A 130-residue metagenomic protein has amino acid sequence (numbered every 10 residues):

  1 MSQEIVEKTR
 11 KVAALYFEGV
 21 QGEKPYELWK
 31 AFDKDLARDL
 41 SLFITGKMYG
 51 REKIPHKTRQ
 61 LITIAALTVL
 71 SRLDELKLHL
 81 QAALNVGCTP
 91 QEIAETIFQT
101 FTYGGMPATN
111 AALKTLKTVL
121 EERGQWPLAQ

Functional and structural regions predicted by a protein language model:
M1-H56, N85, A111-Q130: Acidic, glycine/proline-rich low-complexity segments that act as flexible tails and inter-domain linkers
S41, T58-Q60, L76, I93 (+1 more regions): N-terminal alpha-helical segment
R51-H56, L73, P90, A94 (+1 more regions): Alpha-helix N-cap/helix-initiation sites
R59-L67, T96-I97: Short, structured motif recognition centered on aromatic/hydrophobic residues
V69-A94: Mid-chain, well-packed structural core segment of small domains
M106: Substrate/cofactor-recognition hotspot
